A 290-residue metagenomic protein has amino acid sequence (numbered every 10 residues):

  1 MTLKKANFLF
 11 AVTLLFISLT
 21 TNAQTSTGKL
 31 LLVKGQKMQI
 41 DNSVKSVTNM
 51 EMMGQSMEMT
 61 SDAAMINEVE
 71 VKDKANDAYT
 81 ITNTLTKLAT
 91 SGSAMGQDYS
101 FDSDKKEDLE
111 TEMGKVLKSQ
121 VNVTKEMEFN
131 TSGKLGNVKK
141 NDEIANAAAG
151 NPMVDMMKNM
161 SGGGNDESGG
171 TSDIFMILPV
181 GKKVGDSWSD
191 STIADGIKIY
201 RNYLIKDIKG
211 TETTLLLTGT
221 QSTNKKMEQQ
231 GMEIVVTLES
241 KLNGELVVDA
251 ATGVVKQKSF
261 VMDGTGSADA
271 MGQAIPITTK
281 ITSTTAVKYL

Functional and structural regions predicted by a protein language model:
M1-L30: Bacterial Sec-dependent N-terminal signal peptides
Q24-L290: Signature of exported/secreted
